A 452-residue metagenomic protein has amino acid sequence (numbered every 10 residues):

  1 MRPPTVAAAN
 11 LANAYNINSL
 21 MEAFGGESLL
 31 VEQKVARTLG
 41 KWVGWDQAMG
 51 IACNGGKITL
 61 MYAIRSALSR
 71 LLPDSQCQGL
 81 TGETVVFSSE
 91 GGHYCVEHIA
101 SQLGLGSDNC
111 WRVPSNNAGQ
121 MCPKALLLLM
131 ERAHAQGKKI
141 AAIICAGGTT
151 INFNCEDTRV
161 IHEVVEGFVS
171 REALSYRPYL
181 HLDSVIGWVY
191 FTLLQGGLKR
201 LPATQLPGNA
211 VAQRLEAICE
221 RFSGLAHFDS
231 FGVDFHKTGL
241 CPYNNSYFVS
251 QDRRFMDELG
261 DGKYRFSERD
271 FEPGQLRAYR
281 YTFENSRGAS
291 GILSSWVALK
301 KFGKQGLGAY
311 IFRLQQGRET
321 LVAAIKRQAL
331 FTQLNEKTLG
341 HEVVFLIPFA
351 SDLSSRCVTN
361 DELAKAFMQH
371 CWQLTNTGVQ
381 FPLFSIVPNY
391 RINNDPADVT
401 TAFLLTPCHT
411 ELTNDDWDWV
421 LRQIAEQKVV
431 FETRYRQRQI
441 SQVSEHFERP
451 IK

Functional and structural regions predicted by a protein language model:
M1-Q47, Q373-D415, W419-I424, Q442-I451: N-terminal entrance/gating region of PLP-dependent enzymes' catalytic architecture
R2-A14, E32-G44, Q102-L103, H134 (+4 more regions): Active-site-adjacent bridging/hinge elements
Y15-A23, W45-I51, L80-T84, D108-S115 (+4 more regions): Glycine- and acidic
R37-S66, W111-P114: Short loop-beta-helix segment that forms the pyridoxal 5′-phosphate
R65-R254: Conserved PLP-enzyme active-site core in the AAT-like
T149, A203-K337: Active-site C-terminal subdomain of aminotransferase-like
L182-I186, R313-G317, L330, L334-V344 (+2 more regions): A glycine-rich phosphate-binding loop feature that marks nucleotide/adenosyl-phosphate handling sites
T332-G378, V399: Conserved PLP-binding catalytic core of the aspartate aminotransferase-like
